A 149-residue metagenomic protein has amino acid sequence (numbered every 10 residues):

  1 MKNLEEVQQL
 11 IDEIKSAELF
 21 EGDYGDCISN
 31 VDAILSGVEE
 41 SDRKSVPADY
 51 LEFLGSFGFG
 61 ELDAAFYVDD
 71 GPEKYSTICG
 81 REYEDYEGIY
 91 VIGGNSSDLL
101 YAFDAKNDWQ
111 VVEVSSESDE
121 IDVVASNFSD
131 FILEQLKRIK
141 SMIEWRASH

Functional and structural regions predicted by a protein language model:
M1-A105, I143-H149: A surface-exposed partner-binding patch
S97, F103, N107, I121 (+1 more regions): Intrinsic-disorder/low-complexity regions
A102, N107-S116: Short, well-ordered strand-loop elements centered on a beta-strand within folded domains, enriched for acidic residues
V112-M142: Compact, glycine/acidic-enriched structural inserts
